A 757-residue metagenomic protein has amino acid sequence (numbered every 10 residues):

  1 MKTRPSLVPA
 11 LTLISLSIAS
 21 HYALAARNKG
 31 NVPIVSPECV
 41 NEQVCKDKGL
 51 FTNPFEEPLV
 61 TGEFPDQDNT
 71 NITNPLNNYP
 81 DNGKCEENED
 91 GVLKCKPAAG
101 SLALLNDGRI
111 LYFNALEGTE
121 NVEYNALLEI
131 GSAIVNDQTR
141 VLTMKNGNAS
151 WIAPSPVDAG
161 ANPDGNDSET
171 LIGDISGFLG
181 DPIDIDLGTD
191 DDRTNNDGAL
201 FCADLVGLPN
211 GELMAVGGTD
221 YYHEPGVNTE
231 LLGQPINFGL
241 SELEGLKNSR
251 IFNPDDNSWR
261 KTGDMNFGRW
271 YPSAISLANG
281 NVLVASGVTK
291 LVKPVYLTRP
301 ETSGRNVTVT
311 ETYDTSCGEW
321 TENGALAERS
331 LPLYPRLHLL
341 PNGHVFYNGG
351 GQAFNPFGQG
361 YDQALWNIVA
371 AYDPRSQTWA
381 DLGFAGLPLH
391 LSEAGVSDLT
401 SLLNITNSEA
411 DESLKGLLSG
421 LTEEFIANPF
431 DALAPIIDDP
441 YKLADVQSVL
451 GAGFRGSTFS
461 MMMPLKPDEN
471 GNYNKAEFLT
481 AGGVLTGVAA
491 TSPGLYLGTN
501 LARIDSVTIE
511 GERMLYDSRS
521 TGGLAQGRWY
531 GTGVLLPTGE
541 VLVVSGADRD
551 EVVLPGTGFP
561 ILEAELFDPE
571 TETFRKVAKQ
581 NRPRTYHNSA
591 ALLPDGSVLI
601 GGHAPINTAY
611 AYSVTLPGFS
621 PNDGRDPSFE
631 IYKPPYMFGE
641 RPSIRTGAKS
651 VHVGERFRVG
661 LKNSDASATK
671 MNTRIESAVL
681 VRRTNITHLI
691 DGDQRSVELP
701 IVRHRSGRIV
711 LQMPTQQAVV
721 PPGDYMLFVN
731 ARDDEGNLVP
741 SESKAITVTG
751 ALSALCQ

Functional and structural regions predicted by a protein language model:
K2-A10: Bacterial N-terminal signal peptides that target proteins for export
A10-A19: Bacterial N-terminal signal peptides
H21-A25: Sec/Tat signal peptide C-region and signal peptidase I cleavage site
A26-A410, L414-Q757: Kelch-like beta-propeller repeat domains
